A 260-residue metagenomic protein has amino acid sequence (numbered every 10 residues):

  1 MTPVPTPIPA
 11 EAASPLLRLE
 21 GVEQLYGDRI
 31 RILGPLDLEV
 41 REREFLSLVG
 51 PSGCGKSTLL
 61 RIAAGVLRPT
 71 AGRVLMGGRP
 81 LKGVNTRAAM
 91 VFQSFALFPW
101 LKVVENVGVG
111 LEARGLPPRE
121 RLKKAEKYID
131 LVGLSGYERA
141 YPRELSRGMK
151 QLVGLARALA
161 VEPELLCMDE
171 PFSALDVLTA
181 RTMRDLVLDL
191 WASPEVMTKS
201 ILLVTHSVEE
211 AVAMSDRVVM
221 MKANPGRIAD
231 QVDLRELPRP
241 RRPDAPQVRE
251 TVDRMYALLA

Functional and structural regions predicted by a protein language model:
V49-P51: The feature captures the beta-strand-to-loop junction immediately N-terminal to the Walker
A64: Helix-to-loop junction immediately C-terminal to a conserved catalytic motif
G72-V84: Conserved ABC transporter NBD signature motif
L101-G108: Short coil-to-helix segment of the ABC ATPase nucleotide-binding domain corresponding to the Q-loop/switch region
G108, E112, R119-Y137, L188-D189: Conserved ABC ATPase "signature" region
Y141-L145, M149: Conserved ABC ATPase signature
A160-E164: A short, proline-enriched helix->beta-strand linker immediately N-terminal to the Walker B motif in ABC-type P-loop
